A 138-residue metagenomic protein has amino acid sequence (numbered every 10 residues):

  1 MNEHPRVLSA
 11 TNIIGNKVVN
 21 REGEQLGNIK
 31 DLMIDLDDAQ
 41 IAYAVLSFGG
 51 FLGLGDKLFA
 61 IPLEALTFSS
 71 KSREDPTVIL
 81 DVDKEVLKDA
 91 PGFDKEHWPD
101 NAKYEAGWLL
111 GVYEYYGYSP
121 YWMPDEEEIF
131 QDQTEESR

Functional and structural regions predicted by a protein language model:
M1-R138: Peripheral interaction segments used for macromolecular assembly
